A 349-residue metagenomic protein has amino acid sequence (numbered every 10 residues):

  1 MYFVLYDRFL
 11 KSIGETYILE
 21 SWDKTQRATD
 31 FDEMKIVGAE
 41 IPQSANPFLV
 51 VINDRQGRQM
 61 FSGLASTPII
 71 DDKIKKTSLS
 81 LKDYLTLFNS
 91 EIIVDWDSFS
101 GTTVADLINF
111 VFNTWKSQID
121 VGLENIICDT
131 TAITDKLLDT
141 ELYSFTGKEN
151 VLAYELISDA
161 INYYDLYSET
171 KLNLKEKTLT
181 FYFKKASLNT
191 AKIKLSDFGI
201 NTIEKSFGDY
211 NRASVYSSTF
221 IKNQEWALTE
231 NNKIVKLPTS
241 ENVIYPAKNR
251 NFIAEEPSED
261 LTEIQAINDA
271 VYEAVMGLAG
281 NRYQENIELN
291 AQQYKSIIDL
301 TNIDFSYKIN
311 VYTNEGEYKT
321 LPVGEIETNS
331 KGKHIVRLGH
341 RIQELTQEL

Functional and structural regions predicted by a protein language model:
M1-N109: Beta-strand-rich assembly/attachment modules of structural machines
M1-Y2, D7-F9, I13, D72 (+3 more regions): Acidic, low-complexity/disordered segments
S21-F31, E273-N290: Short, basic/aromatic beta-hairpin or loop at an interaction surface
D32, F61, K75-T77, K177 (+3 more regions): Envelope-exposed proteins and targeting segments
Q43-Q56, N89-F99, A191-I200, N302-N310 (+1 more regions): Extended Gly/Ser/Thr-rich low-complexity repeat segments, especially those forming or decorating extracellular
K75-K76, K82-G208: Charged- and aromatic-enriched interaction segments used to assemble and dock large macromolecular complexes
A160, V215, P322-V323: Hydrophobic/aromatic residues within transmembrane alpha-helices of multi-pass small-molecule transporters
K205-A213, S217: A recognition module on extended beta-rich or small alphabeta surfaces enriched in W/G with H and D/E
